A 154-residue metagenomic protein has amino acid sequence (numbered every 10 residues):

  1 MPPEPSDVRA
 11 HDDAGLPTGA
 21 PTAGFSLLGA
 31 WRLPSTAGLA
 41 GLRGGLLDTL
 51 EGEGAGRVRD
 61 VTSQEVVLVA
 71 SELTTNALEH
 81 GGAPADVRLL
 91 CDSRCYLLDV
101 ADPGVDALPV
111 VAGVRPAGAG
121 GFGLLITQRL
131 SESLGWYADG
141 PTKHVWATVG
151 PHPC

Functional and structural regions predicted by a protein language model:
M1-P34, L78-C154: Conserved beta-strand-loop-beta-strand hairpin that lines the nucleotide-binding pocket of ATP/GTP-utilizing enzymes
P5, A37, E72: Solvent-exposed, flexible loop/coil residues
L28-E53: Extended, non-globular alpha-helical segments
A40-G44, L68, L124, Q128: Short, well-ordered alpha-helical segments
G44, D48-S71: Conserved short strand/loop->alpha-helix "switch" segment adjacent to the catalytic nucleotide/phosphoryl-transfer site
V69, T74, L78-E79: Short, well-structured hydrophobic secondary-structure segments
